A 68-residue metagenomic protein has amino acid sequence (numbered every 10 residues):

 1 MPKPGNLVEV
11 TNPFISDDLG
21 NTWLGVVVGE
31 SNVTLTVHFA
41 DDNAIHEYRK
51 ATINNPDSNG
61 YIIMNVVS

Functional and structural regions predicted by a protein language model:
M1-D17: Short coil-to-beta transition motif at edge beta-strands of beta-rich domains
P4, V10, S31, Y48-A51: Intrinsic disorder/low-complexity segments enriched in polar/small residues
L7-N12, W23-G25, F39-D42: A generic structural signal for ordered secondary structure
D18-E30: Short beta-strand-centered aromatic/proline hotspots
V33-T36: Short aromatic-glycine-enriched beta-strand elements
A40-S68: Intrinsically disordered, low-complexity, charged/polar segments
